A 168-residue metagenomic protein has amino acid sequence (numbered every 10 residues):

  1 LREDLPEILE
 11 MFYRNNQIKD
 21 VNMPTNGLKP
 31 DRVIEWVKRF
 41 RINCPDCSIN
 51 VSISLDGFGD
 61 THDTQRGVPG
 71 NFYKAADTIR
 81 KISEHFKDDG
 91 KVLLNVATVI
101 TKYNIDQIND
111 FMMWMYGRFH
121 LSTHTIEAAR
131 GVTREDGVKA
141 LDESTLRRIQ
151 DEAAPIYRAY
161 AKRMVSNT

Functional and structural regions predicted by a protein language model:
L1-C47: Conserved Radical SAM active-site core
E10-M11, N43-T168: Radical SAM enzyme [4Fe-4S]-AdoMet core and its adjacent flexible, acidic and glycine-rich loops/tails across
